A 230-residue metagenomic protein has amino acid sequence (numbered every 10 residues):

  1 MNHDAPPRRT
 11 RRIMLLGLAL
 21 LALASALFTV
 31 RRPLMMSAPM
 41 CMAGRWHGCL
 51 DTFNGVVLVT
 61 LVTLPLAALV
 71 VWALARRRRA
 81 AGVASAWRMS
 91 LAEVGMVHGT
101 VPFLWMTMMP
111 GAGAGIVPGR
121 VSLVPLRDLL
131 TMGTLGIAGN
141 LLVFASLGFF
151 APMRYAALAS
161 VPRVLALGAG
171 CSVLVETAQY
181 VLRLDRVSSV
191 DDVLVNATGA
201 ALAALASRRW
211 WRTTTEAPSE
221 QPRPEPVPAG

Functional and structural regions predicted by a protein language model:
N2-D185, L205-G230: Bulky hydrophobic segments
R186-V195: Non-cytosolic membrane-interface motifs at loop->transmembrane helix junctions
